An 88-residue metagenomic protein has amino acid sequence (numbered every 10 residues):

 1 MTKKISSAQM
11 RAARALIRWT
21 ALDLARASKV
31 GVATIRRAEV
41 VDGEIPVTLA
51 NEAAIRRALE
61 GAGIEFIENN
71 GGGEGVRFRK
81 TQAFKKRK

Functional and structural regions predicted by a protein language model:
M1-I5: A detector for short, charged/polar N-terminal pre-domain segments
Q9, T34-R37, A58, G75: Residue-level recognition of specific faces of alpha-helices
M10-D23, K85-K86: Short basic helix-loop element that most often maps to the first helix and adjoining turn of HTH DNA-binding modules
A13, A27, A38: Residues in the recognition helix of alpha-helical DNA-binding motifs
V30-V47: Recognition helix of helix-turn-helix/homeodomain-like DNA-binding domains that insert into the DNA major groove
L49-F66: DNA major-groove recognition helix of helix-turn-helix/homeodomain DNA-binding modules
I64-K88: Helix-turn-helix/homeodomain-like alpha-helical modules used for DNA recognition and transcription-factor dimerization
